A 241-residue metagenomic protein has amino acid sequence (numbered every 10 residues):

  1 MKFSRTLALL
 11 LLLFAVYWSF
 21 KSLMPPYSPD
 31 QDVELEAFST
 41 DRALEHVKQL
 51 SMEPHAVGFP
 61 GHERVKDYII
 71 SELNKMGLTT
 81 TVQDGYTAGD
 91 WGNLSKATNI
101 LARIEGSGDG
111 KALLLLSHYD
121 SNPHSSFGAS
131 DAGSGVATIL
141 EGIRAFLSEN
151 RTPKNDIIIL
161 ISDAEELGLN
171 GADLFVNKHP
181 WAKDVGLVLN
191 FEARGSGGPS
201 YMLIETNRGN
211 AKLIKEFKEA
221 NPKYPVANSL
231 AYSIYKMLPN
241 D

Functional and structural regions predicted by a protein language model:
M1-F3: Short, Lys/Arg-rich N-terminal segment immediately upstream of the first membrane anchor
R5-K21: Hydrophobic membrane-insertion alpha-helices, especially the h-region of bacterial N-terminal signal peptides
S22-P26: Hydrophobic alpha-helical transmembrane segments in integral membrane proteins
S28-D241: Soluble extramembrane regions of membrane proteins in the secretory/endomembrane system
